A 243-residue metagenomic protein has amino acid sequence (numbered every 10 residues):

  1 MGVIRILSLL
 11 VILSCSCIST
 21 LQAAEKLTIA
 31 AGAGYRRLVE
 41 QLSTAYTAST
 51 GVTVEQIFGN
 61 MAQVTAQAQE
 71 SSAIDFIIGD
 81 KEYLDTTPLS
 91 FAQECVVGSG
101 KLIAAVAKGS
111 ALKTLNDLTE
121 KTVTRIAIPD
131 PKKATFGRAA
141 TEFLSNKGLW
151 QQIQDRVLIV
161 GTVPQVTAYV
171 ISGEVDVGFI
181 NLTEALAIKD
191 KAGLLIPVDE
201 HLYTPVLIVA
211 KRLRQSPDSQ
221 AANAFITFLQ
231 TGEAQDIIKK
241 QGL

Functional and structural regions predicted by a protein language model:
M1-I6: Positively charged n-region of N-terminal signal peptides that target proteins for export
L7-C17: Bacterial N-terminal signal peptides
A23-S49, E55-I57, A62-L243: Exported/periplasmic ABC-transporter solute-binding proteins
